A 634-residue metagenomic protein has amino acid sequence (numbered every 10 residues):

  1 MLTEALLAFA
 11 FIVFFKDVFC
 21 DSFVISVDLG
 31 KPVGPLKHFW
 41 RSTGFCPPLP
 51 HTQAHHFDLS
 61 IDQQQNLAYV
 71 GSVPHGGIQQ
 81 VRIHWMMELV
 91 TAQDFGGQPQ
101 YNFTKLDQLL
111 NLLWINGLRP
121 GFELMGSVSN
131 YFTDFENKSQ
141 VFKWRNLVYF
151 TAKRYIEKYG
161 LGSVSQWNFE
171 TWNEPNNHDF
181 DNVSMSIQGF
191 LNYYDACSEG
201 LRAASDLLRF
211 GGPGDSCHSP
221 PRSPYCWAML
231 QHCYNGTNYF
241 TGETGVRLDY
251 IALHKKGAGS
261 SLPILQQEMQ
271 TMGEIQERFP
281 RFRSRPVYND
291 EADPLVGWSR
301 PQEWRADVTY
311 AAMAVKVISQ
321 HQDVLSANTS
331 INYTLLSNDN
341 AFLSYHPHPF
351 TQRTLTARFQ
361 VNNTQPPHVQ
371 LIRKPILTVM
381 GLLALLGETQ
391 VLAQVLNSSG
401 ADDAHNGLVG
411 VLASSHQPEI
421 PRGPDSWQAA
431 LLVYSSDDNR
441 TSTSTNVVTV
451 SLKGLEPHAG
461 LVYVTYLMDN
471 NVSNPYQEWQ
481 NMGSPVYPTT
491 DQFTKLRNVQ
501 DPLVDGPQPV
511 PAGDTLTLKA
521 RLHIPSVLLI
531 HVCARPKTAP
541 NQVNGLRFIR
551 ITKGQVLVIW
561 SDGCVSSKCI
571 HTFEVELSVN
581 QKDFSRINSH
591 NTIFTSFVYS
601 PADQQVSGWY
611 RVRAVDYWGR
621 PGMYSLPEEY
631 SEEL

Functional and structural regions predicted by a protein language model:
L2-N168, S184, Q188-G214, R281-S284 (+4 more regions): Non-catalytic accessory regions flanking glycosidase/transglycosidase catalytic cores in CAZymes
P48, M86, E174, K256 (+1 more regions): Flexible loop residues that form catalytic and substrate-binding hotspots at small-molecule/glycan-binding clefts
L89-Q93, F122-M125, S129-Y131, N176-F180 (+3 more regions): Short acidic/His/Gly/Ser-rich catalytic and metal-binding motifs that mark active-site loops of diverse hydrolases
W167-E174, D290-D293: Short, conserved phosphate-binding/catalytic loop or strand-edge motifs used in phosphoryl-/nucleotidyl-transfer
W172, D583-I587, P627: Tryptophan-centered short beta-strand motifs
S186-A357: Noncatalytic carbohydrate-binding groove/subsite architecture in carbohydrate-active enzymes
Y599-G622: Beta-strand-rich modules
Y617-L634: Extracellular fibronectin type III
